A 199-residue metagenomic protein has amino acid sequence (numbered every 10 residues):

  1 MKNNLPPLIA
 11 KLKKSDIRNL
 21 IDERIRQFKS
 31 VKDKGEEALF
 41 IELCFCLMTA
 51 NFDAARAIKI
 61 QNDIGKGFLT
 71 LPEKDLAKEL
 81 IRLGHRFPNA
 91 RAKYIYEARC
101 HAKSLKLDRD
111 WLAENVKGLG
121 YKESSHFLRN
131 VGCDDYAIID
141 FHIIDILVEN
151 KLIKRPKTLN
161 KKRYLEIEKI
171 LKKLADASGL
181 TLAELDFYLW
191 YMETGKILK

Functional and structural regions predicted by a protein language model:
M1-I64, L69-E79: Structure-specific DNA junction-binding interface
M1-Q27, A92, R99, D108-R109 (+1 more regions): C-terminal accessory module of base-excision DNA glycosylases/AP lyases that mediates lesion recognition and DNA
S30-L43, G84-A90, D176-T181: Structural motif
E36, F40, D53, R91 (+2 more regions): Hydrophobic (often cysteine-bearing) scaffold residues that line and stabilize catalytic clefts of nucleotide/cofactor
I41-F45, A77-L83, R109, S124-N130: Short, flexible active-site loops
M48-R56, F68-L69, K103, D135 (+2 more regions): Short alpha-helix boundary/capping elements
Q61-G118: Alpha-helical ds-nucleic-acid-binding substructure associated with the helix-hairpin-helix region of base-excision DNA
